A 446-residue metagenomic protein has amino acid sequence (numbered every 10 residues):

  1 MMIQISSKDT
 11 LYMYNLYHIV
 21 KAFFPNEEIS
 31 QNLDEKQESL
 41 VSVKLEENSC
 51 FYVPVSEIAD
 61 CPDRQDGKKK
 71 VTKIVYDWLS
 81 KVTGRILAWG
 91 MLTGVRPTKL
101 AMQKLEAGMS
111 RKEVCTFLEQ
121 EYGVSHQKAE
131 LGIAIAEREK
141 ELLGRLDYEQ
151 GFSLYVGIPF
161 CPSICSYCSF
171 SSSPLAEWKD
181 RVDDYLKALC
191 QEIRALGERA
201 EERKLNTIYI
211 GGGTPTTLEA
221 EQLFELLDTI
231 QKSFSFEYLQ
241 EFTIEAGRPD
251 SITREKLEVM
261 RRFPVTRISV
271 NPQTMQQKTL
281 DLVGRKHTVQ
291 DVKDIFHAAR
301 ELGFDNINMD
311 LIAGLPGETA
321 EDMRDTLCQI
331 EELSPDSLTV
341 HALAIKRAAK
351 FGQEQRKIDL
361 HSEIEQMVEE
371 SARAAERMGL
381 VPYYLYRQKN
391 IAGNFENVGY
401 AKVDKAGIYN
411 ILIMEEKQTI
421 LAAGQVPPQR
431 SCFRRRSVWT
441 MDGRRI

Functional and structural regions predicted by a protein language model:
M1-K112, E354-I446: Auxiliary Fe-S-binding modules of radical SAM enzymes
V41-V43, V156, V270: Short beta-strand motif preference
L79-I86, E106-L154: N-terminal [4Fe-4S]-dependent radical SAM core
G94-K99, I135-R138, S171: Short, conserved phosphate-binding/catalytic loop or strand-edge motifs used in phosphoryl-/nucleotidyl-transfer
A134-I135, Y167, I244: Key residue(s) within conserved catalytic/signature motifs
E149-D184: Canonical Radical SAM [4Fe-4S] cluster-binding loop centered on the CxxxCxxC motif and its immediate flanking residues
G157, S269, L338-H341, I411 (+1 more regions): Beta-strand scaffold of nucleotide-dependent catalytic cores
S172-S371: Conserved non-cysteine loop/helix-boundary elements of the Radical SAM core domain that shape
